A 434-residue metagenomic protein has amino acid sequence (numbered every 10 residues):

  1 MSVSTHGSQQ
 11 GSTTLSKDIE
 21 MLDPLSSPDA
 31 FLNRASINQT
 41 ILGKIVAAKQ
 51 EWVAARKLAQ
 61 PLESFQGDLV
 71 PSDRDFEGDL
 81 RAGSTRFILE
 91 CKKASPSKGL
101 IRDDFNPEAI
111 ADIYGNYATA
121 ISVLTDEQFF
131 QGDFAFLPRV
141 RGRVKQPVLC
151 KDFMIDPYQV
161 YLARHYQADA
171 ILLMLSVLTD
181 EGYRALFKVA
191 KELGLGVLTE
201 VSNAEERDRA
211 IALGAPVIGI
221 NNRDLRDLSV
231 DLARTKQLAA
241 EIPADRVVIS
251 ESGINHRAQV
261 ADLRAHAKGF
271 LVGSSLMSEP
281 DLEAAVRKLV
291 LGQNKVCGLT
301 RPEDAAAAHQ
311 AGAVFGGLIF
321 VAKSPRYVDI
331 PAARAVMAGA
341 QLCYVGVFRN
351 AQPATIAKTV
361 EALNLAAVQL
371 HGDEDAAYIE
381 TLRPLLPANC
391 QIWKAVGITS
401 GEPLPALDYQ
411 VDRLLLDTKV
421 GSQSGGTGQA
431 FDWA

Functional and structural regions predicted by a protein language model:
V3-H6, G11-D104: An N-cap/entry alpha-helix motif that binds or orients negatively charged groups
L22-P24, R264, F270-S275, P280-D281 (+2 more regions): Classical nucleotidyltransferase
I45, L89, Y114, I121 (+10 more regions): Conserved, mostly hydrophobic/aromatic
F87-C91, I121-V123, V148-K151, I171-L173 (+10 more regions): Hydrophobic faces of well-ordered beta-strands that scaffold small-molecule active sites in alpha/beta enzyme cores
S97-L198, E206-R209, T235-L238, L318-L385: N-terminal active-site wall of soluble small-molecule enzyme domains
I155-Q167, S202-L213, S250-V272, M277 (+5 more regions): Catalytic cores of alpha/beta
L162-G182, G219-S229, H266-L289, A313-P325 (+2 more regions): Glycine-rich phosphate-binding active-site loops on the catalytic face of alpha/beta enzymes
L232-I242, R264, L276-K295, I330-G339 (+1 more regions): C-terminal helical cap(s) of enzyme catalytic domains, especially alpha/beta-barrels
